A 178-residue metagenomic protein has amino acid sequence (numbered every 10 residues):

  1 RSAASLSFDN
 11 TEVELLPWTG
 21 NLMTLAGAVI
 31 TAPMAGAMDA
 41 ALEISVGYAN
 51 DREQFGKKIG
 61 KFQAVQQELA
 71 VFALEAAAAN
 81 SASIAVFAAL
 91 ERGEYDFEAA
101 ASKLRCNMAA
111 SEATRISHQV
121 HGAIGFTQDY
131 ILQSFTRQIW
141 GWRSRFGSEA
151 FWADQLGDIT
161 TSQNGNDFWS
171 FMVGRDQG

Functional and structural regions predicted by a protein language model:
R1-W18: Flexible, small-/acidic-enriched active-site or ligand-binding loops
L22-G178: Alpha-helical interface subdomain recognition
